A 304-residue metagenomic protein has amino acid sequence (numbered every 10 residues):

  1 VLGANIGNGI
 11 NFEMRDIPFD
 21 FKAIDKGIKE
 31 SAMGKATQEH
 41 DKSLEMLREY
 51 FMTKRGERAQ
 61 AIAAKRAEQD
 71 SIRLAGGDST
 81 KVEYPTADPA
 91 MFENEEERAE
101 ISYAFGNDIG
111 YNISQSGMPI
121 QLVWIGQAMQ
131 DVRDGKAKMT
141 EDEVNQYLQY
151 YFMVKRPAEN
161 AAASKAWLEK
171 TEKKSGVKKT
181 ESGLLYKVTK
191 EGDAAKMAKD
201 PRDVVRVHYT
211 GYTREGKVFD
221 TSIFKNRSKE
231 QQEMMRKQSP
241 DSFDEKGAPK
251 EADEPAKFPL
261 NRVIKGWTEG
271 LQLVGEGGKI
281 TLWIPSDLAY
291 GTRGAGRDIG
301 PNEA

Functional and structural regions predicted by a protein language model:
V1-A304: Cross-family detector of peptidyl-prolyl cis-trans isomerase
